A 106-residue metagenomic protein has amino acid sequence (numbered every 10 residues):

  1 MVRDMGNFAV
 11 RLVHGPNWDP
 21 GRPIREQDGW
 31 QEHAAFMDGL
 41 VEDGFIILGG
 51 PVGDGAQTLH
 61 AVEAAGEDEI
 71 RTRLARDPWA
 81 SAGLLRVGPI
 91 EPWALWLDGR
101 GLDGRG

Functional and structural regions predicted by a protein language model:
M1-G106: Conserved, structured core segments of small domains
